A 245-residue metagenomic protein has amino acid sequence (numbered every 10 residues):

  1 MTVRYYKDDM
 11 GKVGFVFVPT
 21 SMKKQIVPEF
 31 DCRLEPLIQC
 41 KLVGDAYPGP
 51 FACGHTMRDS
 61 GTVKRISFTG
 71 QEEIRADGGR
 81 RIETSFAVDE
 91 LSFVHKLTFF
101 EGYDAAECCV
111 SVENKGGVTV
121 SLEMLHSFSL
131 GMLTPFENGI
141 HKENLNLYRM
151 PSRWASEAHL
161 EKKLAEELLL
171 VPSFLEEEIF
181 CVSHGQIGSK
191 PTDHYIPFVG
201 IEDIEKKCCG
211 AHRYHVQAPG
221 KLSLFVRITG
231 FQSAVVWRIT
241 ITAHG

Functional and structural regions predicted by a protein language model:
M1-T242: Polysaccharide-binding surfaces and accessory modules of carbohydrate-active proteins
G245: Carbohydrate-binding surfaces of carbohydrate-active enzymes
